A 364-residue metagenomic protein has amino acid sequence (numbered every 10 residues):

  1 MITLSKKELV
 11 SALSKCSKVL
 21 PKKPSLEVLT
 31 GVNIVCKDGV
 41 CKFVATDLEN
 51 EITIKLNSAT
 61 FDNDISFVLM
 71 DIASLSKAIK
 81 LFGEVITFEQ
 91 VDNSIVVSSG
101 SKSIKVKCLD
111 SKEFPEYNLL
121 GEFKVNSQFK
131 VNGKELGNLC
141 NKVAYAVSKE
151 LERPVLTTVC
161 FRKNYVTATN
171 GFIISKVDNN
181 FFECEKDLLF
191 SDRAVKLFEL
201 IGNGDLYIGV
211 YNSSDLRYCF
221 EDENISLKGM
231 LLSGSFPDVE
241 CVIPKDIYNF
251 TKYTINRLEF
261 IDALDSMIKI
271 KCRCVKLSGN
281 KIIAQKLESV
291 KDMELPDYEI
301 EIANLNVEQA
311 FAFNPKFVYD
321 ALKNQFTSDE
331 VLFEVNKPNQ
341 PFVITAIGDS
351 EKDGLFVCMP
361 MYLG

Functional and structural regions predicted by a protein language model:
M1-G364: Structural preference for solvent-exposed beta-strand-turn elements and adjacent flexible terminal/loop segments within
